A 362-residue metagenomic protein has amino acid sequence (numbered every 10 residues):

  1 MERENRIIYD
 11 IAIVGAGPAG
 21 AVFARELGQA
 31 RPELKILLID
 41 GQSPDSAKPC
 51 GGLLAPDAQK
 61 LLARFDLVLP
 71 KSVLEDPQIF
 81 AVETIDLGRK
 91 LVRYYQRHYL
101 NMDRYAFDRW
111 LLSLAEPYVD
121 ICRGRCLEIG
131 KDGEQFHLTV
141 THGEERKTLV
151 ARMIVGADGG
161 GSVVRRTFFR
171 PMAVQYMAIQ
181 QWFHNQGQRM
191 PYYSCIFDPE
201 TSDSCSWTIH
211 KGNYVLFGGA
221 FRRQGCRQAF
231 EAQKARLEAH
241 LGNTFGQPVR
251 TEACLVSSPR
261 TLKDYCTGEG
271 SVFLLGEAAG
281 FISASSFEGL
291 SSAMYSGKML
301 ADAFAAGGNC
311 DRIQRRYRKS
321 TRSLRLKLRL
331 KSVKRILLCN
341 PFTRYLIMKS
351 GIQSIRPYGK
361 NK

Functional and structural regions predicted by a protein language model:
E2-A19: Beta1/beta-strand and adjacent pyrophosphate-binding region of the FAD-binding site in flavoprotein oxidoreductases
A12-V14, E26-C50: Glycine-rich FAD pyrophosphate-binding loop
E26, L114-T244, G280: Predominantly flavin-linked oxidoreductase catalytic cores and closely associated redox partners
Q42-R64: Conserved N-terminal glycine-rich FAD pyrophosphate-binding loop of Rossmann-like flavoproteins
D45-S46, R64-A81, M172-Q175, R189 (+1 more regions): A short alpha-helix-loop-beta-strand transition element characteristic of N-terminal alpha/beta dinucleotide-binding
A58, A63-L112: A conserved beta-strand/loop capping segment in the N-terminal third of enzymes that catalyze redox or closely related
E128, G225-L300: FAD/FMN-dependent oxidoreductases across multiple families
D302-K362: C-terminal helical "tail/cap" subdomain of flavin- and related membrane-associated enzymes
